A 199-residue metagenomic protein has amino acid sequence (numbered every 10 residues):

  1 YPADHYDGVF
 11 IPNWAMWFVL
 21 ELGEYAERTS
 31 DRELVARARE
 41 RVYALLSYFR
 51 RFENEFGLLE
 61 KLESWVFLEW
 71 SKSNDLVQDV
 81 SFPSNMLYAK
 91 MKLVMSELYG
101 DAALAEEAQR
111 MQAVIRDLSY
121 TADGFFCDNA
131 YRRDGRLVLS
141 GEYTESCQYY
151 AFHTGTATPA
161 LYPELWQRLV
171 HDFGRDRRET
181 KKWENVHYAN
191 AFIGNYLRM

Functional and structural regions predicted by a protein language model:
Y1-M199: Active-site core of glycosidic bond-cleaving carbohydrate-active enzymes
